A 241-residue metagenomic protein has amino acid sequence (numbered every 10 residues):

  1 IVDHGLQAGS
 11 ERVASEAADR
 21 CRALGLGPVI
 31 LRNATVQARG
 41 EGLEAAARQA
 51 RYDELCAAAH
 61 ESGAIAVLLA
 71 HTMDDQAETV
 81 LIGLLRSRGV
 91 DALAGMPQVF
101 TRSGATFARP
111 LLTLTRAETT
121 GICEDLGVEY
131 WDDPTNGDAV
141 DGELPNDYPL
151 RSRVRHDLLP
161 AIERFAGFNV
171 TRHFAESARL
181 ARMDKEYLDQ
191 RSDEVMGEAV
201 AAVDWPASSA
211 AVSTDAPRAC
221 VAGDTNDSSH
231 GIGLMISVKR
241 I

Functional and structural regions predicted by a protein language model:
I1-L159: Core alpha/beta nucleotide-donor-binding catalytic domains of modification enzymes
V2-H4, N33-V36, A50, F100-S103 (+2 more regions): AMP-forming adenylation/ATP pyrophosphatase catalytic core
P28, A58, A66, R88-A92 (+5 more regions): Secondary-structure transition/capping residues
L150-S152, R172, R179: A generic "alpha-helical surface" signal
V154, A166, A181: A structured phosphate/pyrophosphate-recognition subdomain
D157, H173-E176: Non-catalytic alpha-helical scaffold/packing segments enriched in small hydrophobic residues
A161-H173: Inter-helical turn/loop segments and adjacent helix faces that build the functional surface of alpha-helical bundle
